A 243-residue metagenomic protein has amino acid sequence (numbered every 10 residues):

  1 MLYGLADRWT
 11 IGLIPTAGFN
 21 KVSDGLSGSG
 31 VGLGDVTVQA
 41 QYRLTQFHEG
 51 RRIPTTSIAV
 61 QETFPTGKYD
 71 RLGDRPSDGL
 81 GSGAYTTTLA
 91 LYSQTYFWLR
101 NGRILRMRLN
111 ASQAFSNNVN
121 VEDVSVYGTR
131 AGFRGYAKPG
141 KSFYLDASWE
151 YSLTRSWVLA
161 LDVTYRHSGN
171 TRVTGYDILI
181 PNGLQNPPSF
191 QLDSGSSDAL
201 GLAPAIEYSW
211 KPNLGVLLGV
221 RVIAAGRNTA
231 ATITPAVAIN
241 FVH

Functional and structural regions predicted by a protein language model:
M1-R43, I58-A59: Long, hydrophobic/aromatic-enriched structural stretches that serve as scaffold segments
L2, T37-Q39, T86-Y92, Y144-D146 (+2 more regions): Membrane-embedded beta-strand positions in outer-membrane beta-barrel channels/transporters
Y3, Y42-L44, E62, L91-F97 (+5 more regions): Residue-level signature of outer-membrane beta-barrel architecture
R8, T45-T55, W98-L105, S156 (+2 more regions): Short loop/turn motifs that connect adjacent beta-strands in outer-membrane beta-barrel proteins
L13-A17, I58-F64, M107-F115, L161-Y165 (+3 more regions): Transmembrane beta-barrel strands of outer-membrane/channel proteins
V22-G28, K68-R75, N118-G128, T171-L179 (+1 more regions): Outer-membrane beta-barrel translocator domains and adjoining extracellular loop/strand segments of Gram-negative
S29-D35, R51-I53, L80-T86, G102-I104 (+3 more regions): Transmembrane beta-barrel outer-membrane domains
A131-H243: Outer membrane beta-barrel transmembrane domains
